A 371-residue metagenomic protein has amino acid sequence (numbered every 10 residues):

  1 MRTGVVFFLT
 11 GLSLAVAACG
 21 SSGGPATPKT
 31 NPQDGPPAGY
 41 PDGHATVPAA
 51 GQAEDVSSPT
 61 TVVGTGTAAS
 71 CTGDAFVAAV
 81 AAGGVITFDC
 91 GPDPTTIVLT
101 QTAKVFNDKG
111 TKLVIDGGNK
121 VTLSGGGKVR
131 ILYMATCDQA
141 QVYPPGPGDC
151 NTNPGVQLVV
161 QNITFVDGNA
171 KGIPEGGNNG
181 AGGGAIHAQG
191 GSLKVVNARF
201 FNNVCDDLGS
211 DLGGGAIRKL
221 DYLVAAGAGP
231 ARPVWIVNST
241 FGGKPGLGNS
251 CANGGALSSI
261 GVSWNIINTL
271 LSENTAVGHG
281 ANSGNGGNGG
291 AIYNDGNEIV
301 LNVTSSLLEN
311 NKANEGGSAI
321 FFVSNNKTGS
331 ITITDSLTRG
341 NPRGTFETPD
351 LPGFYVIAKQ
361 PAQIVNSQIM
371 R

Functional and structural regions predicted by a protein language model:
A15-A18: C-terminal motif of bacterial Sec signal peptides marking the signal peptidase cleavage site
G20-P28: Bacterial lipoprotein signal-peptidase II cleavage site
T27-P59: N-terminal pre-domain segments of enzymes
V63-T87: Acidic Gly/Asp/Thr-rich repetitive segments characteristic of extracellular carbohydrate-active and adhesion proteins
V77, A81-A82, V98-V114, T122-Q161 (+4 more regions): Extracellular beta-strand-rich solenoid/capping regions of secreted or surface-exposed proteins that bind or remodel
G84, T95, A103, T111-L113 (+18 more regions): The right-handed parallel beta-helix/beta-solenoid scaffold, focusing on the short coil/turn and N-cap positions
G117-N119, G155-N169, S192-D206, L223-L247 (+4 more regions): Right-handed parallel beta-helix
G125-V129, N169-G176, V204-L212, P245-G254 (+6 more regions): Short glycine/acidic-rich loop motifs that flank beta-strands on beta-rich extracellular proteins
